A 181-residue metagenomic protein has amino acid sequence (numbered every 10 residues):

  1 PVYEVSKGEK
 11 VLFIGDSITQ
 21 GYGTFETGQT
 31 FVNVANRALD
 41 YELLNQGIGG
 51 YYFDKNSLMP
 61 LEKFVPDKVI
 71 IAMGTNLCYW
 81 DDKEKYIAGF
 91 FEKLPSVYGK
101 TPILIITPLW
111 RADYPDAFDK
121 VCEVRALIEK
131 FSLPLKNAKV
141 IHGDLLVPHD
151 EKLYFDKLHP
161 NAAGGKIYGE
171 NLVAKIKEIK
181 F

Functional and structural regions predicted by a protein language model:
P1-V65: Serine-esterase "nucleophile elbow" of acetyl-processing enzymes
Y51, K55-F181: Alpha-helical cap/lid subdomain in secreted, periplasmic, or secretory-pathway luminal O-acyl-processing enzymes
